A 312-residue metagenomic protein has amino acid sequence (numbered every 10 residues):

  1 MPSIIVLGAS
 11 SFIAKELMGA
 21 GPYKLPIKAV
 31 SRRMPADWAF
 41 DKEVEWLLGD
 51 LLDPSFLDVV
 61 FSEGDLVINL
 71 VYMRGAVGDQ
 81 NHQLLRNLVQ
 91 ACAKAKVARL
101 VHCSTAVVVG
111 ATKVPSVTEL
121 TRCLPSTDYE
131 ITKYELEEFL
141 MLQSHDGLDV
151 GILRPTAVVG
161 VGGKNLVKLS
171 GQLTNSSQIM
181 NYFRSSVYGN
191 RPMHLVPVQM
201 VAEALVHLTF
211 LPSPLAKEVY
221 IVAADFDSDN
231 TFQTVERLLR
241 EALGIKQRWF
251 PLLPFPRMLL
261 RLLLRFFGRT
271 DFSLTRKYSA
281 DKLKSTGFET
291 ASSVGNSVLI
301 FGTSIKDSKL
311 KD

Functional and structural regions predicted by a protein language model:
P2-K24: N-terminal Rossmann NAD(P)H-binding glycine-rich loop of SDR-like oxidoreductase domains
P35, V44-N87, A91-A95, V108-V109: NAD(P)H-binding glycine-rich loop region in Rossmannoid oxidoreductase-like domains and their noncatalytic homologs
N87-Y129, G151: Conserved Rossmann-fold NAD(P)-dependent oxidoreductase catalytic core, especially the SDR/UDP-sugar
S126-L153: Active-site Tyr-X1-5-Lys
D146-I152, T156-M193, V198: NAD(P)-dependent short-chain dehydrogenase/reductase
V198, V219, L259-T290: Conserved C-terminal active-site "lid" loop/helix of NAD(P)H-dependent oxidoreductases that clamps the redox cofactor
A204-F267, G302, S308-D312: Mid/C-terminal beta-alpha module of Rossmann-like enzyme folds, strongest in SDR-family dehydrogenases/epimerases
K282-S285, E289-D312: Amphipathic terminal alpha-helices
